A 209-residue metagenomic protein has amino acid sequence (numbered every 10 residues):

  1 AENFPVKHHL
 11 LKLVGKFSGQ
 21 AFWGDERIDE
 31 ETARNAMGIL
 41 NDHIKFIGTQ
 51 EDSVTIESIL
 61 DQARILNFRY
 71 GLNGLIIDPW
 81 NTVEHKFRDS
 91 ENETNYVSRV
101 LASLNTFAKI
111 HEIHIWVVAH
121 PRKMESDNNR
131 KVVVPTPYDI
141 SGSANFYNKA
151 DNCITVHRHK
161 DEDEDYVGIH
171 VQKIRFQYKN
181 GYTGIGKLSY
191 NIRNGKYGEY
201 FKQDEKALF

Functional and structural regions predicted by a protein language model:
A1-G24, P79-E84, K149-D151: Walker A/P-loop NTP-binding active-site region of P-loop NTPases, recognizing the glycine-rich GxxxxGKT/S
A1-N3, I113, V117-R122, H159: A short beta-strand-to-loop transition that corresponds to the Sensor-1 phosphate-sensing loop of AAA+ P-loop ATPases
L10, A33-H43, L72-T82: A glycine-rich, aromatic-flanked flexible loop/lid motif
Q20, G24-R27, N35, E57-L75 (+3 more regions): C-terminal regions of RecA-like/P-loop NTPase motor modules
R34-V54, R122: Conserved P-loop NTPase mechanochemical-coupling segment
K45-I47, W116, I154, G186: Hydrophobic/aromatic beta-strand patches that form the interior of the parallel beta-sheet core in alpha/beta enzyme
I56, T94-S98: Non-membrane alpha-helical structural segments and their capping/turn regions in soluble enzymes
T82, R122-K123: Signature of the SF2 helicase/ATPase Hel1-core->accessory helical subdomain module
